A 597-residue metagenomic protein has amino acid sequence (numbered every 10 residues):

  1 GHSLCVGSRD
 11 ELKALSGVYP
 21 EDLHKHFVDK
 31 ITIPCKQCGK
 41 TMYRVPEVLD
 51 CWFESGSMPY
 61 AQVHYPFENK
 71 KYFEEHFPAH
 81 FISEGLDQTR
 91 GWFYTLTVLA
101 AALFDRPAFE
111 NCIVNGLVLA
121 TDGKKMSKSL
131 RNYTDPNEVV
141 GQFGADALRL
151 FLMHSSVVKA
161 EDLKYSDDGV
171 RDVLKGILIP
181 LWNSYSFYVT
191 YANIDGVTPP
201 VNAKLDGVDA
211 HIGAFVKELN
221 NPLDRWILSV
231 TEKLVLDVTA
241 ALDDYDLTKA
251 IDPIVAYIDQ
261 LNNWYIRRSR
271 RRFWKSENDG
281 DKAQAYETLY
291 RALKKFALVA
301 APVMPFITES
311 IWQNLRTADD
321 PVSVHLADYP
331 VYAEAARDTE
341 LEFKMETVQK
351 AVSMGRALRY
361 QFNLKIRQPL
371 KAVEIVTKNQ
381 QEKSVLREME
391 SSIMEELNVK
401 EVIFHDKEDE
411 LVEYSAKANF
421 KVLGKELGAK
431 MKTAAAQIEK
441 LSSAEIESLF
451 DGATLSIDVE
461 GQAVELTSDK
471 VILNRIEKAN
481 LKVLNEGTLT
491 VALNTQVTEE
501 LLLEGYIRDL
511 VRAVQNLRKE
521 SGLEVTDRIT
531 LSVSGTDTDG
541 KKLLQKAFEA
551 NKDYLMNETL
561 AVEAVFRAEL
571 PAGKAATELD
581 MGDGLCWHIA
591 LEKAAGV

Functional and structural regions predicted by a protein language model:
G1-F53, S57-P59, Y65, L103-G141 (+3 more regions): Feature 926 captures the class I aminoacyl-tRNA synthetase adenylation module centered on the KMSKS loop
H64-F73: Cytochrome P450 heme-binding Cys-pocket and its upstream "meander" loop
E74-G85, Q284, A336: Short, conserved non-catalytic motifs in the polymerase core
I82-W92, G505-Y506: N-terminal catalytic cores of NTP/NDP-binding nucleotidyl/phosphoryl-transfer enzymes
M153-H154: Structured mid-domain segments that build the active-site/substrate or prosthetic-cofactor binding neighborhood
V158-A160: Transmembrane helix-loop junctions at the membrane interface of multipass transporters and ion channels
